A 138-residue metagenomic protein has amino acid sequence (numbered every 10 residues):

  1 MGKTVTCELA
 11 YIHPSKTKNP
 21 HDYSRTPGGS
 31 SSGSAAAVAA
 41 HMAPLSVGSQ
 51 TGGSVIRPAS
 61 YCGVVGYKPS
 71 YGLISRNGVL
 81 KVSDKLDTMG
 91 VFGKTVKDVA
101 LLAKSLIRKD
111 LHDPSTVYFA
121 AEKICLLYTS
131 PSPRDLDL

Functional and structural regions predicted by a protein language model:
M1-L86: Short glycine/serine-rich loop/turn segments
S32-G33, E122-C125: A generic local structural motif
V38, P114-T116, L138: Short, hydrophobic secondary-structure boundary micro-motifs
I56, L73, K94, R134-D135: Short, cationic motifs built from Arg/Lys/His that form the positively charged side of catalytic pockets
Y71-K123: A short core secondary-structure module
Y128-L138: Single conserved hydrophobic/aromatic residue that forms the stacking wall/gate of nucleotide- or nucleobase-binding
